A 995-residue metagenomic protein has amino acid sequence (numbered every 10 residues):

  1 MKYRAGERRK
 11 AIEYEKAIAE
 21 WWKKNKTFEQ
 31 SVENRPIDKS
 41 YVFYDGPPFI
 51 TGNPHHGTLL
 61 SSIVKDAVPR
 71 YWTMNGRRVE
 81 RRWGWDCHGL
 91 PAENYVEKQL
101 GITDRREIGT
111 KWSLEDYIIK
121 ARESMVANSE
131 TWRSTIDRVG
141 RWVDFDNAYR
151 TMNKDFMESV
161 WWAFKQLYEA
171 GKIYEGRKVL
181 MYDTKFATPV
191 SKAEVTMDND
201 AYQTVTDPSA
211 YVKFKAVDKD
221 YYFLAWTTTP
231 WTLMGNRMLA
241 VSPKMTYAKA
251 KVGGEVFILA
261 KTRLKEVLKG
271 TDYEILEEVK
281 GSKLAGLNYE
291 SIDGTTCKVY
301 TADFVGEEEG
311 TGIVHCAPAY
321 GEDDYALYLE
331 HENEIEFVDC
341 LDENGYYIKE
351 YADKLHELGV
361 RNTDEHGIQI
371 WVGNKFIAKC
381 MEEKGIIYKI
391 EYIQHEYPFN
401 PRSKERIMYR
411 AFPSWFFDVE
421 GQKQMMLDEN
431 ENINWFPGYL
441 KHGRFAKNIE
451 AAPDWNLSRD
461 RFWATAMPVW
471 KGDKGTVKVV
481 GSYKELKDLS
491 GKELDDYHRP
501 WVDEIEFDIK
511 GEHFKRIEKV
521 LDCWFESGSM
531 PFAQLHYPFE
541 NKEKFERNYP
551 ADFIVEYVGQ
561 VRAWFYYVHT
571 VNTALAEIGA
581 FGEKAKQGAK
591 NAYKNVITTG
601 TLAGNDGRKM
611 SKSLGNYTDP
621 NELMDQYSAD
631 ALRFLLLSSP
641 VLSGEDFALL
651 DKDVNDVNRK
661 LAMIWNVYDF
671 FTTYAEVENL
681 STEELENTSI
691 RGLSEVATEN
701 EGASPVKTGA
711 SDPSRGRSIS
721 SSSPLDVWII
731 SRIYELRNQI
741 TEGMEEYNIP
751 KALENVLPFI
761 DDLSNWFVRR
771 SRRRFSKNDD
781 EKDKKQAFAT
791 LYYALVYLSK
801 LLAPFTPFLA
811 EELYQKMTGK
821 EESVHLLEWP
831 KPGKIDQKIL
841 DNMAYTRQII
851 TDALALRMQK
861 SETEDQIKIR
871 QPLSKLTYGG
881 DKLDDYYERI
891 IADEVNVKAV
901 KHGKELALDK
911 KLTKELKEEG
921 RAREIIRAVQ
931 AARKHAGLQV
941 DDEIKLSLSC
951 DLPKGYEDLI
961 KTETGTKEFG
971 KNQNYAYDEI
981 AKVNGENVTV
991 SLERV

Functional and structural regions predicted by a protein language model:
M1-E255, A317-E330, E336-Y351, M381-M425 (+5 more regions): N-terminal, positively charged nucleic-acid-binding surface of large information/translation enzymes
M1-K10, L427-Y439, L680-T682, E686-T688: Short, contiguous pre-domain boundary segments
A19, Y168-T196, E266-I275, L284 (+2 more regions): Amphipathic alpha-helical
I37-D45, A67, D104-I108, R133-G140 (+10 more regions): Active-site-adjacent bridging/hinge elements
G57-P69, G76-R77, W85-D86, T151 (+8 more regions): Structured ligand/cofactor/substrate-binding pocket environments in proteins
Y211, K249, K447-F525, S529 (+4 more regions): Feature 926 captures the class I aminoacyl-tRNA synthetase adenylation module centered on the KMSKS loop
K375, E382-S403, W501-K519: Short acidic, Pro/Gly- and aromatic-enriched capping/linker segments at domain boundaries
E701-A703: Short hydrophobic alpha-helical segments enriched in small aliphatic residues
